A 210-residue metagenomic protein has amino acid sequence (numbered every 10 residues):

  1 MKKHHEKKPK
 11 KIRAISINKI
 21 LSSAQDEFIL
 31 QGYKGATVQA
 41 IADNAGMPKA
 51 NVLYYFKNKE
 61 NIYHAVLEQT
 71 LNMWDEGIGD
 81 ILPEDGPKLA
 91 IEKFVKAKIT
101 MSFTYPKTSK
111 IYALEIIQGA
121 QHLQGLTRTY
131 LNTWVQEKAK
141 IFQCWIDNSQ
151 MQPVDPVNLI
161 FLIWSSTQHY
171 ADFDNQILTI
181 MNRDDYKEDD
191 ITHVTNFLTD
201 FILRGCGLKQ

Functional and structural regions predicted by a protein language model:
M1-H4, T100, T104, N132 (+2 more regions): C-terminal peripheral helix-coil segments that are non-catalytic and often amphipathic
M1-I15, S22, Q210: N-terminal intrinsically disordered/low-complexity leader segments
S16, K59, V66, T70 (+6 more regions): Hydrophobic/aromatic residues within well-ordered alpha-helical segments
K19, S23, E27-N61, A65: Helix-turn-helix
V66-K93, K138-C144: Amphipathic alpha-helical linker/stalk segments
G79-T108, N148, P156-I163, T192: Hydrophobic alpha-helical connector segments
F103-G125, D174-N182: Amphipathic alpha-helical segments used for helix-helix packing
I111-E115, T129, L162, S166: Short acidic/histidine-centered micro-motifs embedded in hydrophobic/aromatic stretches that mark compact functional
